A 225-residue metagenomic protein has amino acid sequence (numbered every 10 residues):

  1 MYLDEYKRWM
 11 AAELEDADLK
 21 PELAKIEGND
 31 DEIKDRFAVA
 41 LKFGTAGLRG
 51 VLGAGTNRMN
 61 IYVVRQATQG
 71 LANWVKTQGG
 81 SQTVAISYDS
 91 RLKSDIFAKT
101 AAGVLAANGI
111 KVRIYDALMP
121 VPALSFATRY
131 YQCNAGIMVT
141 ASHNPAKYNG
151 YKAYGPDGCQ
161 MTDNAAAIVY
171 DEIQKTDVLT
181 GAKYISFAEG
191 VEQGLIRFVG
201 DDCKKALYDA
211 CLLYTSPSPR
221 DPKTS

Functional and structural regions predicted by a protein language model:
K7-A101, I196, G200-L213: An N-terminal, well-structured beta->alpha segment
W9-A12, G80-P156: Ferredoxin-reductase
E32-F37, L41, N149-S216: Gly/Ser/Thr-enriched, mixed-charge loops and adjacent short helices that form phosphate/oxyanion-binding elements
L48-G50, G55-N57, R91, M119 (+3 more regions): Short, glycine-/Ser/Thr-/acidic-enriched flexible segments
Q69, K99, G103, P122 (+4 more regions): Residues on a specific face of well-ordered alpha-helices
Y214-S225: Single conserved hydrophobic/aromatic residue that forms the stacking wall/gate of nucleotide- or nucleobase-binding
